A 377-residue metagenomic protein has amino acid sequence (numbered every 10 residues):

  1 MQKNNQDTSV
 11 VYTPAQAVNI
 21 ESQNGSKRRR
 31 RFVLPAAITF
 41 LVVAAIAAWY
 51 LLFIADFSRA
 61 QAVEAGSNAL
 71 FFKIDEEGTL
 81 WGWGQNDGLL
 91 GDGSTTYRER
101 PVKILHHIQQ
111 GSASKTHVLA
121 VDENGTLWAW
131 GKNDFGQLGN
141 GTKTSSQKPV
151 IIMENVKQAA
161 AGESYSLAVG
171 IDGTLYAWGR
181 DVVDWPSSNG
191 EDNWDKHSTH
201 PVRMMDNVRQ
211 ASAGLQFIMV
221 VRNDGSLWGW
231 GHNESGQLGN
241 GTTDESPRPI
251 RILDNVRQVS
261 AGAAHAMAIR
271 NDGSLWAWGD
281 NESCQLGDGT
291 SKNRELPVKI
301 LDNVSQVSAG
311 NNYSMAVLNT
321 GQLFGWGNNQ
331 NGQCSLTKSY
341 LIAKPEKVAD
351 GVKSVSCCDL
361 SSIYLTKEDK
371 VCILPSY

Functional and structural regions predicted by a protein language model:
M1-Q23: N-terminal intrinsically disordered, acidic low-complexity segments at the extreme N-terminus
I20-F32, L41-Y377: Eukaryote-biased RCC1-like beta-propeller repeat architecture
A37-T39: Membrane-embedded alpha-helical segments of small multi-pass membrane proteins
